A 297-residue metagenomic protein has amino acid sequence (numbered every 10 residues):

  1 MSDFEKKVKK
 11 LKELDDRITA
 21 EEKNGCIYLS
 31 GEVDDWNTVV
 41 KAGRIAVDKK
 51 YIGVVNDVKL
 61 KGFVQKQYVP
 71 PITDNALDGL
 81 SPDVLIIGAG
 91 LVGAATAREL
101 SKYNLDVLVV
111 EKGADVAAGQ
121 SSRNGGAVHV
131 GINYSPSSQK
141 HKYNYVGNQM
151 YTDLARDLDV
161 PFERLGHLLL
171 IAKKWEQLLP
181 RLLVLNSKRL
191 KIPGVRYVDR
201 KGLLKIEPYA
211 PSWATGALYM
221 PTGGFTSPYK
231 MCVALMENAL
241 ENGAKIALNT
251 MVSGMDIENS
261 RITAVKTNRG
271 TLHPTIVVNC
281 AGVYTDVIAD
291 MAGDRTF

Functional and structural regions predicted by a protein language model:
M1-D83, K102: Extreme N-terminal leader/targeting segments of oxidoreductases
E22-C26, R123, E163-H167: Short Gly/Ser/Thr- and Asp/Glu-enriched loop/turn motifs at secondary-structure junctions
G79-V109: N-terminal Rossmann-like FAD-binding beta1-loop-alpha1 element of flavoenzymes
G88, V130, C280-A281: Short, well-ordered coil/turn residues at beta-beta hairpins and beta-strand->alpha-helix junctions within
K102-R123: Glycine-rich FAD pyrophosphate-binding loop
G126-I206, T215: Dinucleotide-binding Rossmann-like beta1-alpha1 core, especially the glycine-rich loop that anchors the ADP
A217-V287: Helical element adjacent to the flavin cofactor pocket in flavoenzyme catalytic cores
V287-F297: Glycine-rich beta-alpha-beta "Rossmann" dinucleotide-binding loop(s) and their flanking helix/strand
